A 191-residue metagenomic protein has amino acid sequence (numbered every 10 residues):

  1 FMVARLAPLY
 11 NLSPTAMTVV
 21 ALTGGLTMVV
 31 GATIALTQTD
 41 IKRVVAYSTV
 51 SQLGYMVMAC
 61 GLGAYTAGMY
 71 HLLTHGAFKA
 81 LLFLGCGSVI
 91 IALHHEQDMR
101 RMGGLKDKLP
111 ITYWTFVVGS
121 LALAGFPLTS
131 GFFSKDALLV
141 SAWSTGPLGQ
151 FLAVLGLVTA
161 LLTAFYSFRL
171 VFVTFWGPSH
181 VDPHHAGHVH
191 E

Functional and structural regions predicted by a protein language model:
F1-E191: Hydrophobic transmembrane alpha-helices and their helix-loop junctions in integral membrane proteins
